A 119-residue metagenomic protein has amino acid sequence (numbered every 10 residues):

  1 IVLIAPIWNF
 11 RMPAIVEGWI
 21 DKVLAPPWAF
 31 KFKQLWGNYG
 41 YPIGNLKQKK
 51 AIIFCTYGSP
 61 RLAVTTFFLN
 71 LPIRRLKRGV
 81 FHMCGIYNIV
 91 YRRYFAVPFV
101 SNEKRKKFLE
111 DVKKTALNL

Functional and structural regions predicted by a protein language model:
I1-K77: Helix-loop-strand module that forms the ligand-binding subsite of alpha/beta enzymes
A63-L119: Glycine-rich phosphate/pyrophosphate-binding loop and the adjoining helix
